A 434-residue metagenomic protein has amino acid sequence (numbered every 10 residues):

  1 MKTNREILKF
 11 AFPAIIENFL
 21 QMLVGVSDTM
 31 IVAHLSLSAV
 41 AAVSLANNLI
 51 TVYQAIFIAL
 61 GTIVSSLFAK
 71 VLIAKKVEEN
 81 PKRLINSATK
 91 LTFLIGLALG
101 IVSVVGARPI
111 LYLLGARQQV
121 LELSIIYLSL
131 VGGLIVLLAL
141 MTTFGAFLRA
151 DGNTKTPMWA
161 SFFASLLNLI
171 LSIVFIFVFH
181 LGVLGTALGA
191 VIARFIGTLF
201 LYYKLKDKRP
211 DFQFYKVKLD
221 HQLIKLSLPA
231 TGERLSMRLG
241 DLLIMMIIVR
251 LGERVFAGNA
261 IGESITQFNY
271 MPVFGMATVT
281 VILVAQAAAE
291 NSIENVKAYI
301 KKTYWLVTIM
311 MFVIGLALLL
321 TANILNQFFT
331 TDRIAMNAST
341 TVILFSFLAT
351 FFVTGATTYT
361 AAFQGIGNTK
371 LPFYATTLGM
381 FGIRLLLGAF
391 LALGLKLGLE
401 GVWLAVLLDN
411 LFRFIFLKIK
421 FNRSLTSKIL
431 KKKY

Functional and structural regions predicted by a protein language model:
M1-A14, F68-V136, V178-T231, V284-A349 (+1 more regions): Short alpha-helical transmembrane segments in multi-pass integral membrane proteins
K9-T29, L130, A164, A193-G197 (+3 more regions): Transmembrane helical elements of multi-pass membrane transporters/channels
A14, N18, T29-M30, N47 (+17 more regions): Transmembrane alpha-helix boundary and packing residues in multipass membrane permease domains and related
I16, L20, V24, Y53 (+16 more regions): Residue-level hotspots within pore-lining transmembrane alpha-helices of multi-pass secondary transporters
L23-A41, L111-Q118, V174-H180, R238-F268 (+3 more regions): Helix-terminus/linker motif at the lipid-water interface of multi-pass membrane proteins
V32-T51, Q119-L123, V183-L184, Q222-L226 (+5 more regions): Interfacial/gating helices of multi-pass transporter permease domains
V40-I101, L138-P157, N259-A322, V353-G367 (+1 more regions): Small-residue-rich hydrophobic transmembrane alpha-helices
G61, L130-R149, P157-N168, T186-L201 (+5 more regions): Short runs within selected transmembrane alpha-helices of multi-pass transporters and secretion channels
